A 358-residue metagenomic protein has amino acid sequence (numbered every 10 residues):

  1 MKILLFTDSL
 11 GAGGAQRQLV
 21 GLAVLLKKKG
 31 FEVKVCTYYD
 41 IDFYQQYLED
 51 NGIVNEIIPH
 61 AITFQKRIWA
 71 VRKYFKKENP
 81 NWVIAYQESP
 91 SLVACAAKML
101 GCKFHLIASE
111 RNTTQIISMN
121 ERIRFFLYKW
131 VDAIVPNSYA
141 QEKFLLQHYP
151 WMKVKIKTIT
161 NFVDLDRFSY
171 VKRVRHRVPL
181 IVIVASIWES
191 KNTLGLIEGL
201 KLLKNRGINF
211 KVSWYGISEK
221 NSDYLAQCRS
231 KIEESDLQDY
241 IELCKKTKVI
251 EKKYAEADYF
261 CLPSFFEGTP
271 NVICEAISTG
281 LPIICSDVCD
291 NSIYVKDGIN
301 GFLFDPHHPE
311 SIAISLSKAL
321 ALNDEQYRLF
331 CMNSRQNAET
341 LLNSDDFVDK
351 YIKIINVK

Functional and structural regions predicted by a protein language model:
L4, V174-K191, I197-L200, S213: Conserved donor-binding/catalytic core segment of Leloir-type glycosyltransferases
G13-V24, W188-N205, D223-A226, E310: A conserved mid-protein helix/loop that constitutes part of the nucleotide-sugar donor-binding site
I62-T63, K143-Q147, T160-V178: Acidic anion/phosphate-binding donor-loop and adjacent secondary structure in glycosyltransferase catalytic cores
A85-S91, E110: Short His-centered aromatic/hydrophobic patch
V131-I156, V163: A short, active-site helix/loop in glycosyltransferases that binds the activated sugar's phosphate group
K246, F265: Aromatic "clamp/platform" in nucleotide-sugar-dependent glycosyltransferases that forms part of the donor/acceptor
P282-C285, V295: Short hydrophobic beta-strand element within catalytic cores of glycosyltransferases and related nucleotide-activated
D297-G298, F302-P309, K318-D324: Conserved acidic donor-binding segment of nucleotide-sugar-dependent glycosyltransferases
